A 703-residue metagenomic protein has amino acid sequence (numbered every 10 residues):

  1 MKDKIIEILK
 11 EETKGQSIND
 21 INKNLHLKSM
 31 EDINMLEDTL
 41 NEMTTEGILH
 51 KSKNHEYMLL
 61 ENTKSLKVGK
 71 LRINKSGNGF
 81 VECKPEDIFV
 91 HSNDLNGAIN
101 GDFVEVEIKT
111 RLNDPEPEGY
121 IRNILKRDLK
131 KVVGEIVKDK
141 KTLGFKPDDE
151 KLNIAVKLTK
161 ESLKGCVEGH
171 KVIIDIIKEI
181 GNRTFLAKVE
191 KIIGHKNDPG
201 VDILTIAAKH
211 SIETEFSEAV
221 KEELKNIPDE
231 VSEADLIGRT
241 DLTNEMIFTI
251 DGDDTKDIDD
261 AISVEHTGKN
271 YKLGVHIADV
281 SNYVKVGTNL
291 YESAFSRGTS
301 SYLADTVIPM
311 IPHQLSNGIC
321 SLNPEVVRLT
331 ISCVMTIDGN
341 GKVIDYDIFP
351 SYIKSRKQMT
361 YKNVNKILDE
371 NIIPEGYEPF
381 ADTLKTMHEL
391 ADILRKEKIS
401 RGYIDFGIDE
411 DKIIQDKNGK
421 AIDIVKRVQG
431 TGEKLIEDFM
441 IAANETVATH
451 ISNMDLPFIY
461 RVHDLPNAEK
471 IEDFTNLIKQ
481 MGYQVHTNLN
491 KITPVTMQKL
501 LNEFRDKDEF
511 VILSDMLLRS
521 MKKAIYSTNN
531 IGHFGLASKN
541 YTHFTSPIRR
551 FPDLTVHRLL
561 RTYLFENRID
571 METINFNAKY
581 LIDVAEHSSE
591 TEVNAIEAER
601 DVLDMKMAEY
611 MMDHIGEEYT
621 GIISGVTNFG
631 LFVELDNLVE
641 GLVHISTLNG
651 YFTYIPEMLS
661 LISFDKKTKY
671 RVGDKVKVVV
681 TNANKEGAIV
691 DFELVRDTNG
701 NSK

Functional and structural regions predicted by a protein language model:
M1-K272, S281-V327, Q358, K366 (+3 more regions): Charge-lined substrate channels and their catalytic hotspots, especially those that engage the 3′ end of RNA
K23, L163, I173, E179 (+5 more regions): Electropositive polyanion-binding surfaces
